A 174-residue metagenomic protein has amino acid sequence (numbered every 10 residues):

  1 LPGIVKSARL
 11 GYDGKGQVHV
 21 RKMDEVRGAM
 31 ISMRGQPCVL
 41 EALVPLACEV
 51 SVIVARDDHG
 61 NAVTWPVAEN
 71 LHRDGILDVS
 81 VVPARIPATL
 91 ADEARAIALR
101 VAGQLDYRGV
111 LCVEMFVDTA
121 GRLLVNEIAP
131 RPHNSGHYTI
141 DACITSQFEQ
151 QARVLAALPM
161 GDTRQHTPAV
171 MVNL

Functional and structural regions predicted by a protein language model:
L1-Q104: Active-site nucleotide/adenylate-binding loops and adjacent lid/helix of ATP-dependent enzymes
P2, E49-S51, C112, V125 (+1 more regions): Broad gene-expression machinery/nucleic-acid interaction feature
V50, D78-S80, V125-E127, Y138-T139: Short, well-ordered secondary-structure micro-motifs
V54, R122-R131: A short beta-strand motif that forms the metal-chelation/ATP-contact edge of phosphoryl-transfer active sites
V63, L111, L123-E127: Protein kinase-like catalytic core scaffold
A68-L71, I128-P132: Short beta->alpha transition motifs characteristic of CBS
D92-V113, A129-L174: Active-site "cap" helix and flanking loop/linker of ATP-utilizing ligase/carboxylase catalytic domains
D118-A120: Activation-loop N-terminal segment of eukaryotic-like protein kinases
